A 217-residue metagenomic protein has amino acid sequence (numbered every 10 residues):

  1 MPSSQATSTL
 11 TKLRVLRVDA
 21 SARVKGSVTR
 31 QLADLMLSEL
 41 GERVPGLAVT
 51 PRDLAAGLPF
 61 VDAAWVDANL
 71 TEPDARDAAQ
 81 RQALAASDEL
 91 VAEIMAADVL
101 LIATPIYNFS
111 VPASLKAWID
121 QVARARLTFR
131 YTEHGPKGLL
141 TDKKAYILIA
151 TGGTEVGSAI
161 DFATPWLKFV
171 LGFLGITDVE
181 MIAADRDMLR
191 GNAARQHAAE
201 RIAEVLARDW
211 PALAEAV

Functional and structural regions predicted by a protein language model:
P2, A6-L10, G157-V217: Glycine-rich phosphate/pyrophosphate-binding loop and the adjoining helix
P2-T104, S110-D120, R124, A203-V217: N-terminal beta1-alpha1-beta2 submodule of the flavodoxin-like/Rossmannoid cofactor-binding fold
R17, I102, A145-I147, M181: Structural beta-sheet core signal
S21-R23, T151-E155, R186-L189: A short, flexible beta-alpha/helix-coil linker loop
V122-L127, V170: Gly/Ser/Thr-rich active-site loops/lids in small-molecule metabolic enzymes that frequently grip phosphoryl groups
A125-R130, T177-D178: Short, structured loop/turn "capping" segments at alpha-beta junctions
Y131-L174: Short, glycine-/small-residue-rich phosphate/pyrophosphate-handling segment
